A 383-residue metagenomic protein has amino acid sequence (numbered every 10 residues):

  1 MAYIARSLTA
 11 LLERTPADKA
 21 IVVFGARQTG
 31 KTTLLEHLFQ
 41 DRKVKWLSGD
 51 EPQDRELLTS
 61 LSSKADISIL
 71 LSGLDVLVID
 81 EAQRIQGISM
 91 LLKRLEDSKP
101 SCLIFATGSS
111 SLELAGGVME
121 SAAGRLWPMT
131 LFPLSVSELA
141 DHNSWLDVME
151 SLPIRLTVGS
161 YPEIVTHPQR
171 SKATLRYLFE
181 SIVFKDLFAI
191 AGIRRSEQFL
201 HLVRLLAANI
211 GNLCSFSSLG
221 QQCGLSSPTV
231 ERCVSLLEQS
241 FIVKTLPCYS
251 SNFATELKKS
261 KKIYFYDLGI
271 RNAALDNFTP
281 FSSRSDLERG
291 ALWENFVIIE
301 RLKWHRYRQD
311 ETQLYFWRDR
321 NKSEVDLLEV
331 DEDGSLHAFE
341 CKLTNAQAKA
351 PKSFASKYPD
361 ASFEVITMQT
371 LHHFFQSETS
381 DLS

Functional and structural regions predicted by a protein language model:
M1-T15: Pre-Walker A adenine-sensing motif
V23: Hydrophobic anchor at the beta1->P-loop junction of P-loop NTPases
K31: Conserved lysine of the Walker
L34, L38: Hydrophobic positions on the alpha1 helix immediately C-terminal to the Walker A/P-loop
K45-V76: Short glycine-rich substrate-engagement loop in P-loop NTPases that contacts/grips substrate
V78, L103-S109, T130: Structural recognition of the conserved hydrophobic beta-strand(s) that form the central parallel beta-sheet of P-loop
S109-S111, A115-S215, C233: Interdomain motor-coupling "hinge/lid" segment immediately C-terminal to the ATP-binding subdomain of NTP-driven enzymes
Q169-S335: Accessory nucleic acid-recognition modules appended to NTPase machines
